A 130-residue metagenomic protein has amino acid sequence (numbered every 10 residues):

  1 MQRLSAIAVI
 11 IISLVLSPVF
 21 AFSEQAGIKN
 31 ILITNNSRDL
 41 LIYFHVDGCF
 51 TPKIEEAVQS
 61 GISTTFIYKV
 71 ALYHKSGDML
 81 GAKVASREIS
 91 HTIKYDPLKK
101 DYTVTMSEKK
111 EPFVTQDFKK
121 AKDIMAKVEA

Functional and structural regions predicted by a protein language model:
M1-I7: Positively charged n-region of N-terminal signal peptides that target proteins for export
I7-P18: Bacterial N-terminal signal peptides
F20, T92-A130: Mature, soluble, non-transmembrane domains
A21-L41: Short N-terminal segments immediately surrounding and downstream of signal-peptide cleavage
N36-G48, I62-S63: Contiguous beta-strand segments within globular domains
Y43-D47, I67-A71, K94: Residue-level recognition of well-ordered beta-strand positions that form the cores of beta-sheet-rich folds across
V46-Q59, K75-M79: Short amphipathic, basic-aromatic surface patches that mediate peripheral association with negatively charged
A57-Y68, K83-I89: Short coil-to-beta strand junction motifs in C2/discoidin
